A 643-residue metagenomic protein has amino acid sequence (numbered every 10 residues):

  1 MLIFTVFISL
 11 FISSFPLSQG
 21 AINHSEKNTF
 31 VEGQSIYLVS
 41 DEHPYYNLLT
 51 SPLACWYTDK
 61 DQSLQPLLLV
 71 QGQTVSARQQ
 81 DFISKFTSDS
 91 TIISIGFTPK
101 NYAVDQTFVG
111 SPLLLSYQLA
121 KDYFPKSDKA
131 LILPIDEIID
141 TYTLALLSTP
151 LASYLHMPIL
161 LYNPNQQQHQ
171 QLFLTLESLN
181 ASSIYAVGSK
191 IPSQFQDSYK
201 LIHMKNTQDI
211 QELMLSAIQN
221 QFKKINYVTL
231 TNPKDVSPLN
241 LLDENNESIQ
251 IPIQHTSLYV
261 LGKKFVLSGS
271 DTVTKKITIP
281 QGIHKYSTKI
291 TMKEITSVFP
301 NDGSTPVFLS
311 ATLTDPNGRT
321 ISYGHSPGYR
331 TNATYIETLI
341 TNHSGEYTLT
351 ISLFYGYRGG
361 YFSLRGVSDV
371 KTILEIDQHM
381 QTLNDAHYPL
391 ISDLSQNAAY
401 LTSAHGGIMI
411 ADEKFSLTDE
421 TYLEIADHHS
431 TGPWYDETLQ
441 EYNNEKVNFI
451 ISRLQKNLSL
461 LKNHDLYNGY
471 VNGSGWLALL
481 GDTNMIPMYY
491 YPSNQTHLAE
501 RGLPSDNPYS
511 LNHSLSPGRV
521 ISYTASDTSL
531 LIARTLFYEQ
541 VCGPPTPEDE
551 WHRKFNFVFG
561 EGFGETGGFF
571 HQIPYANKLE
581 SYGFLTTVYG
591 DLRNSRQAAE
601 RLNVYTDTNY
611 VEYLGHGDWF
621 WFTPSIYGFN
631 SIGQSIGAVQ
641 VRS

Functional and structural regions predicted by a protein language model:
M1-A21, Y46, L144: Secretory targeting signatures
T5-I8, I12, P16, C55 (+4 more regions): Compositionally biased, low-structure terminal segments
F7, I12-S14, T87, G560 (+2 more regions): Intrinsically disordered, low-complexity serine/threonine-rich segments
F15-P16, L176, L579: Hydrophobic alpha-helix position signal
Q19-K27, A499-R501, N512: N-terminal intrinsically disordered, low-complexity tails enriched in polar/charged
G20-T274, P280, T296, G303-D315 (+5 more regions): Alpha-helical transmembrane segments and their helix-helix packing motifs
P158-N163, N180, Q194-E294, F299 (+3 more regions): Cysteine-dependent hydrolase recognition
